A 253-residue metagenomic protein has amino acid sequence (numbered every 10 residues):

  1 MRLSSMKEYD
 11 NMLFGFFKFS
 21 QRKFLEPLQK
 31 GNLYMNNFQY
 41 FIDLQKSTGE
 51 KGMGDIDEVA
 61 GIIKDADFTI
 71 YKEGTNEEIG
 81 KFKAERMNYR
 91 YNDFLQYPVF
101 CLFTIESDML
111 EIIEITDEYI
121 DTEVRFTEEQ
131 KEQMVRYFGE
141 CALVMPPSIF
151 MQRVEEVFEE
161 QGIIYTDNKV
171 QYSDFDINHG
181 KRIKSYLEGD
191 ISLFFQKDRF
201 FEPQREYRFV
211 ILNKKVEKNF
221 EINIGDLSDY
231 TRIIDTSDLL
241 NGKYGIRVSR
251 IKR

Functional and structural regions predicted by a protein language model:
M1-R253: NAD-dependent ADP-ribosyltransferases
